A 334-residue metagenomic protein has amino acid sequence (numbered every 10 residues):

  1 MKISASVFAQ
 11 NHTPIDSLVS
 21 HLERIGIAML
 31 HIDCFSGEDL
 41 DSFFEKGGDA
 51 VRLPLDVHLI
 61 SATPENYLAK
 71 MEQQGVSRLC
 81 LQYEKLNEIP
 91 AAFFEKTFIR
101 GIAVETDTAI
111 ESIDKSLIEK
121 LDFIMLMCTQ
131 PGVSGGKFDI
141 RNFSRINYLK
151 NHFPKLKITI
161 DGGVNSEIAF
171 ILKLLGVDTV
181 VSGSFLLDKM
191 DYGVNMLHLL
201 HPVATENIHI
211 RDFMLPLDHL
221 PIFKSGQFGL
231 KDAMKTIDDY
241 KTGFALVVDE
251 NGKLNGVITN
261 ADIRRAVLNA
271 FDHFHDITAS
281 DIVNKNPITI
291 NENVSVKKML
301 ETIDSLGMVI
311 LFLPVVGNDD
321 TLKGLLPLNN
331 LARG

Functional and structural regions predicted by a protein language model:
M1-R78, L86-E88, E111-L121, S166-E167 (+1 more regions): Conserved N-terminal beta1-alpha1 strand-loop-helix module at the mouth
S6-Q10, L59-P64, A103-A109, I158-E167 (+3 more regions): Glycine-rich beta-to-alpha transition loops that act as phosphate-gripper elements at the mouths of alpha/beta enzyme
I15, L22, D33, M71 (+5 more regions): Conserved, mostly hydrophobic/aromatic
E45-V51, K85-I171: Short loop-to-alpha-helix "cap/lid" segments that border enzyme active sites across diverse enzyme classes
L79-N87, M125-K137, L174-L197: Glycine-rich phosphate-binding active-site loops on the catalytic face of alpha/beta enzymes
E206-P221, D276-P287: Bateman (tandem CBS) regulatory domains
I222-T242, V248, V267, T289-I310 (+2 more regions): The conserved cystathionine-beta-synthase
G256-A261, K323-L331: Short hydrophobic beta-strand motif reused across regulatory alpha/beta modules
